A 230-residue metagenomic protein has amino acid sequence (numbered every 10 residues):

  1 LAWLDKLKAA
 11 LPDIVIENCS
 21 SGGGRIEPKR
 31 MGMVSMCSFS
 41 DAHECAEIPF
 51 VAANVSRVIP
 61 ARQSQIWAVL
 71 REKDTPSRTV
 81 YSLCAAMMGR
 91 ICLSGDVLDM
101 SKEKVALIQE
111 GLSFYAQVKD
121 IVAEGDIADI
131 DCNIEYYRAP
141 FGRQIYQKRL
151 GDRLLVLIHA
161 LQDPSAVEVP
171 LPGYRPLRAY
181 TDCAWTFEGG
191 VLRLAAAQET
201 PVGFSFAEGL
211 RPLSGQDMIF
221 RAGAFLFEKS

Functional and structural regions predicted by a protein language model:
L1-D99: Glycan-recognition surfaces
L4-K8, Q109-L112, L157: Generic hydrophobic alpha-helical scaffold/packing signal
K8, D131-N133, F220: Short, Gly/Pro- and small/polar-rich lid/capping loops
E17-I26, S101-V105, D129-Y137: A glycine-rich phosphate-binding loop feature that marks nucleotide/adenosyl-phosphate handling sites
V80-D131: Catalytic cores of secreted or luminal carbohydrate-active enzymes
G125-D129, N133-E135, P176-D182: Short secondary-structure junctions
Y136-R175: Carbohydrate-binding surface patches
Q162-S230: C-terminal beta-sandwich/jelly-roll accessory domains of carbohydrate-active enzymes
